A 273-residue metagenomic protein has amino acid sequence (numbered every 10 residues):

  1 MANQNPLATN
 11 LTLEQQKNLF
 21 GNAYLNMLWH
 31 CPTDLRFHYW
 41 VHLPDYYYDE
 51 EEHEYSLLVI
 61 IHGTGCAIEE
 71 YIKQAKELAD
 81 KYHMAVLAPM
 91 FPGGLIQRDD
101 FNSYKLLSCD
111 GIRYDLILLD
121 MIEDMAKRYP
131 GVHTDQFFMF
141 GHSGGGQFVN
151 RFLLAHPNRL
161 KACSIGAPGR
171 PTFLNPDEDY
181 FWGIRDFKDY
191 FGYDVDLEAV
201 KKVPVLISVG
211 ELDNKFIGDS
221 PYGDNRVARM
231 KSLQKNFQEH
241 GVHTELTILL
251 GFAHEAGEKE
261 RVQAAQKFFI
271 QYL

Functional and structural regions predicted by a protein language model:
M1-L57, E70, F137-H142, Q147 (+7 more regions): A domain-start/cap signature at the N-terminus of enzymes
H30, L35, Y47, H53-D135: Serine-hydrolase catalytic machinery in alpha/beta-hydrolase-like enzymes
D34-L35, D110-L118, E178, N225-R229 (+2 more regions): Phosphate/oxyanion-binding active-site loops and adjacent basic polyanion-contact surfaces
V59-I61, G166, V209, L249: Alpha/beta-hydrolase
M90-G94, G169, F252: Short beta-to-alpha linker loops that shape the active-site pocket of alpha/beta-hydrolase fold enzymes
L119, N150-L154, Q266: Short, hydrophobic alpha-helix immediately C-terminal to the catalytic nucleophile
A162, G169-H240: The feature captures the conserved acid-bearing segment of alpha/beta-hydrolase catalytic domains
K231-L273: C-terminal catalytic histidine-bearing segment of alpha/beta-hydrolase fold enzymes
